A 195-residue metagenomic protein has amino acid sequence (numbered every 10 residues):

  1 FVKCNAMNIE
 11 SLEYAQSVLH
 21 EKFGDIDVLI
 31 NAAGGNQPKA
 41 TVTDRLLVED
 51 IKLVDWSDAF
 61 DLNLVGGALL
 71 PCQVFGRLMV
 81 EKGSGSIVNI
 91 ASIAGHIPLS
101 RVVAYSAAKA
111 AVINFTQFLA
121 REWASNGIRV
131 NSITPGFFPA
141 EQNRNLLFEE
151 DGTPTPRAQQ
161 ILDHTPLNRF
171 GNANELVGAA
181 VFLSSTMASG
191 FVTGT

Functional and structural regions predicted by a protein language model:
K39-V48, K52-F60, I161: Substrate-binding pocket helix/loop in short-chain dehydrogenase/reductase
T43-L46, P98-S106, F118, L146: Active-site loop-to-helix junction immediately N-terminal to the catalytic Tyr of the SDR YXXXK motif in Rossmann-fold
T43-L46, S125, F137-H164: A glycine/serine/threonine-rich, flexible loop-to-helix segment that serves as the NAD(P) cofactor-binding "lid"
L64-V65: Ankyrin-repeat alpha-helix packing hotspot
C72, A108, T116: Active-site helix of classical SDR
R77, R121-S125, G190: Alpha-helical segment proximal to the catalytic Tyr-Lys
S92: Residue(s) in the substrate-gating loop at a strand-loop-helix junction that position the organic substrate next
R169-T195: C-terminal substrate-recognition "lid" of short-chain dehydrogenase/reductases
